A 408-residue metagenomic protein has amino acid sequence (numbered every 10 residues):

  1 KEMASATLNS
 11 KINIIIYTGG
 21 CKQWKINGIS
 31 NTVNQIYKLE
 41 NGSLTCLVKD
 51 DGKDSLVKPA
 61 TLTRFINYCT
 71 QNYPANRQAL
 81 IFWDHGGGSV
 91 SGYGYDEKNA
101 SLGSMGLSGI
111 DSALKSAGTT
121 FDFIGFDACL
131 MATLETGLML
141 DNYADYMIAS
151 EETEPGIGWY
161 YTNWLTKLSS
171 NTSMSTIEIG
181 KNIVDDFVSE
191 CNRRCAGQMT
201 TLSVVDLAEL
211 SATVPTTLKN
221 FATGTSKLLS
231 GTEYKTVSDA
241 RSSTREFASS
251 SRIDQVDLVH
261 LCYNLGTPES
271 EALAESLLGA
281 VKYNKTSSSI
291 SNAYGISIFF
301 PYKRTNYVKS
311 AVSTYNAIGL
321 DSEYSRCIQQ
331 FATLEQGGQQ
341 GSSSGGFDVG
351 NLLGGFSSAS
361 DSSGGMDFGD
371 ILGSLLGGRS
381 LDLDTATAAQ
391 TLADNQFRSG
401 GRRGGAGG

Functional and structural regions predicted by a protein language model:
K1-P74, G408: N-terminal extension/subdomain marker
M3, L80-I81, D127: Residue-level detector of buried hydrophobic side-chain packing in well-ordered secondary-structure elements
N9-I14, Y73-A79, G118-F123, N142-Y146: Loop/turn elements at helix/coil->beta-strand transitions in domains of secreted/extracellular proteins
T18-G19, I81-G86, F300-P301: Short loop/turn segments at strand-loop or loop-helix junctions that form parts of catalytic or ligand-binding pockets
C69-S89: Active-site groove signature of glycoside hydrolases
G88, Y93-G408: Terminal, contiguous helix-loop blocks that mediate binding/assembly
